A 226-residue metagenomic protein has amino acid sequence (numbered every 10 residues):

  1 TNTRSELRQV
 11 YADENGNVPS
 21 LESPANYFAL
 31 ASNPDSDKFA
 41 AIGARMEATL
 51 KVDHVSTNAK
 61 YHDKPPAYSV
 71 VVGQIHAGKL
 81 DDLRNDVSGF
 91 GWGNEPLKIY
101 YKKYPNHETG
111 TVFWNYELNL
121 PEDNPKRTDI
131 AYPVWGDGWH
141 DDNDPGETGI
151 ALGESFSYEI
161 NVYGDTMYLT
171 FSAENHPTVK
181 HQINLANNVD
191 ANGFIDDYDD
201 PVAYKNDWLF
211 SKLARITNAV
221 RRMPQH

Functional and structural regions predicted by a protein language model:
T1-E122: Secretory/extracellular carbohydrate-interaction modules and structurally similar beta-sandwich "look-alikes"
N2-E22, A131-W139, N143-P145, T178-N206: A signal for specific C-terminal beta-sheet/loop modules enriched in small/flexible residues with GP/PG/PP motifs
F39-A41, G149-G153, V162: Surface-exposed coil/turn segments at beta-strand junctions on protein surfaces, enriched
R45-T49, S157-E159, Y168: Beta-strand secondary-structure signal
K98-I99, W114, I130, F156 (+2 more regions): Intrinsically disordered, low-complexity segments enriched in small/polar residues
H107, N115-S157, T178: Short, aromatic/His-centered strand-loop micro-motif at the edge of beta-sheets
V112-Y116, I160, L169: Generic structural motif
T148, N161-H226: Aromatic sugar-binding interfaces of carbohydrate-active proteins
